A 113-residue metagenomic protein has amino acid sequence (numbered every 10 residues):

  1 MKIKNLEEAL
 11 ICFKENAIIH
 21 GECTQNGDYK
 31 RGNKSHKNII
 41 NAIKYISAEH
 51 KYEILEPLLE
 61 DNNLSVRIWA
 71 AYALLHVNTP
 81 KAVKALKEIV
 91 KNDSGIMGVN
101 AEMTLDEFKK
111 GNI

Functional and structural regions predicted by a protein language model:
K2-K4, I11-E15, N26-S47, I68-V77 (+1 more regions): Structural detector for internal amphipathic alpha-helices that build alpha-solenoid repeat scaffolds
I3-I11, C23, I46-L59, T79-K91 (+1 more regions): Amphipathic alpha-helical scaffolding segments comprising HEAT/armadillo-like alpha-solenoid repeats
I18-G21: Alpha-helical repeat scaffolds in large eukaryotic proteins
N62-N63, D93-S94: Short inter-helical turns and helix N-cap capping residues of alpha-solenoid HEAT/ARM repeat scaffolds
L64-E88: Charged low-complexity stretches with an acidic bias
I89-D93, D106-F108: Short, intrinsically disordered/low-complexity patches at protein termini and at juxtamembrane boundaries
